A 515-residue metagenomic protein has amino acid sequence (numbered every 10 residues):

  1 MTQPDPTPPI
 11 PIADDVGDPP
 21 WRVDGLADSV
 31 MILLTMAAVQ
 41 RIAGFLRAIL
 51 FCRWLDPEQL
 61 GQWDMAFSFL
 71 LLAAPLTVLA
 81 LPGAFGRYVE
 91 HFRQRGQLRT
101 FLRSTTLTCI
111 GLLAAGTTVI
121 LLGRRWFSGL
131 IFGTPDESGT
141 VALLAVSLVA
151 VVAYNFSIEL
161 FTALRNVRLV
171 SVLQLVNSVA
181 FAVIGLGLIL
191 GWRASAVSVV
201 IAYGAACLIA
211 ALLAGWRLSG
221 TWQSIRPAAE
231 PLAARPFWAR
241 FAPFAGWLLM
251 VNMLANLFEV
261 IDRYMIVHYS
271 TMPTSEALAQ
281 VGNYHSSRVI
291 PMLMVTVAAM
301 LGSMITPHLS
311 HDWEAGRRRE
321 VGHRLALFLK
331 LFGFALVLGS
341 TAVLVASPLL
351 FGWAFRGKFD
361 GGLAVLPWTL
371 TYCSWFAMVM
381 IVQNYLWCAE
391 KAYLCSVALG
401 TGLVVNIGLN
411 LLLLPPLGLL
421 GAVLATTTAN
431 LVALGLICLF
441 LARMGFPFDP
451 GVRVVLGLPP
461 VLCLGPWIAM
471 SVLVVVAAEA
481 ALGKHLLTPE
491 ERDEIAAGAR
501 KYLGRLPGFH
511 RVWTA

Functional and structural regions predicted by a protein language model:
T2-P19, G465-A515: Membrane-proximal transmembrane or re-entrant/amphipathic helices at the cytosolic face
Q3-A13, R22-G83, A114-L121, S147 (+2 more regions): Signature of the first transmembrane helix
L26, R124-L144, M272, L278 (+2 more regions): Interfacial segments at transmembrane-helix termini and the short loops linking adjacent helices
D28-F45, N177, A202-A214, L218 (+3 more regions): Transmembrane helical elements of multi-pass membrane transporters/channels
I49, G61-V78, L107, W247 (+5 more regions): Alpha-helical transmembrane segments of polytopic membrane transporters and translocases
V78-Q94, A163, S287-L329, Q383-C388: Helix-loop junctions and terminal segments of transmembrane helices in multi-pass membrane transport/translocation
S138-A142, S171-W222, G400-N406, L419-F440 (+1 more regions): Hydrophobic alpha-helical transmembrane segments
A150-Q174, P367-T401, R443: Membrane-interface junctions at transmembrane-helix termini in multi-pass inner-membrane proteins
